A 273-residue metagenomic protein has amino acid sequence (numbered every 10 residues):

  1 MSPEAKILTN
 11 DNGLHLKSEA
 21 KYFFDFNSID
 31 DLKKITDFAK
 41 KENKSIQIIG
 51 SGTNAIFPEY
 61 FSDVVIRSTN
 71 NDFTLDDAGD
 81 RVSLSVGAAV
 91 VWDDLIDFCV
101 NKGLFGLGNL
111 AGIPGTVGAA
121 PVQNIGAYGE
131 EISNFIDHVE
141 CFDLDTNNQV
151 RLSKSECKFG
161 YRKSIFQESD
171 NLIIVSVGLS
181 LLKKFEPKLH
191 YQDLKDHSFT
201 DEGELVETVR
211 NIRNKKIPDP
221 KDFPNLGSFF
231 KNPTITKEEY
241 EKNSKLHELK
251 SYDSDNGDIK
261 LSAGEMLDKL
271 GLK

Functional and structural regions predicted by a protein language model:
M1-F135, D143-D145: Anion-binding (especially nucleotide phosphate/pyrophosphate-binding) glycine-rich loop and adjoining beta-alpha core
E4, L8-L16, A55, Q149-K273: Phosphate/pyrophosphate- and phosphate-bearing ligand-binding catalytic cores of soluble enzymes
